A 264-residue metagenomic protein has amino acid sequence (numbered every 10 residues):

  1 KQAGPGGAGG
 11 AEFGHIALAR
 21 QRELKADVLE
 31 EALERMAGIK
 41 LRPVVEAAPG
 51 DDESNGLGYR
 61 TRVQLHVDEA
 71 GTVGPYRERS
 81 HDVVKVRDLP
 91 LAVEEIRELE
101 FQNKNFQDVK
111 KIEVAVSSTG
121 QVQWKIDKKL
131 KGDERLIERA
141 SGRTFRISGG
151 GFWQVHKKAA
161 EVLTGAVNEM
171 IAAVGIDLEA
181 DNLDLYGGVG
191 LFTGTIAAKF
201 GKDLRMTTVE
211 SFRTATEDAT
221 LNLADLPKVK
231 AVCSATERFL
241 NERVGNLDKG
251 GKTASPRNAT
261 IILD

Functional and structural regions predicted by a protein language model:
K1-V109: Extended interfacial segments that mediate partner engagement and assembly in macromolecular machines
H66-D68, A115-T119: Short beta-strand micro-motifs enriched in acidic
F106-D108, S117-D264: Rossmann-like S-adenosyl-L-methionine
I112: Internal gly/pro-rich beta-alpha loop/helix module that stabilizes soluble enzyme cofactors or their anionic handles
